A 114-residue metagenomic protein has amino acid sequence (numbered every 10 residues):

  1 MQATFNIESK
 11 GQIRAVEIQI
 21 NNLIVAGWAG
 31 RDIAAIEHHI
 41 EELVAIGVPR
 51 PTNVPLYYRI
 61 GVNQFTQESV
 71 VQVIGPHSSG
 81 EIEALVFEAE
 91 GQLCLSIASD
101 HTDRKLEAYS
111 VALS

Functional and structural regions predicted by a protein language model:
M1-S114: Catalytic-core "active-site belt" of small-molecule-metabolizing enzymes, emphasizing His/Asp/Glu-rich regions
